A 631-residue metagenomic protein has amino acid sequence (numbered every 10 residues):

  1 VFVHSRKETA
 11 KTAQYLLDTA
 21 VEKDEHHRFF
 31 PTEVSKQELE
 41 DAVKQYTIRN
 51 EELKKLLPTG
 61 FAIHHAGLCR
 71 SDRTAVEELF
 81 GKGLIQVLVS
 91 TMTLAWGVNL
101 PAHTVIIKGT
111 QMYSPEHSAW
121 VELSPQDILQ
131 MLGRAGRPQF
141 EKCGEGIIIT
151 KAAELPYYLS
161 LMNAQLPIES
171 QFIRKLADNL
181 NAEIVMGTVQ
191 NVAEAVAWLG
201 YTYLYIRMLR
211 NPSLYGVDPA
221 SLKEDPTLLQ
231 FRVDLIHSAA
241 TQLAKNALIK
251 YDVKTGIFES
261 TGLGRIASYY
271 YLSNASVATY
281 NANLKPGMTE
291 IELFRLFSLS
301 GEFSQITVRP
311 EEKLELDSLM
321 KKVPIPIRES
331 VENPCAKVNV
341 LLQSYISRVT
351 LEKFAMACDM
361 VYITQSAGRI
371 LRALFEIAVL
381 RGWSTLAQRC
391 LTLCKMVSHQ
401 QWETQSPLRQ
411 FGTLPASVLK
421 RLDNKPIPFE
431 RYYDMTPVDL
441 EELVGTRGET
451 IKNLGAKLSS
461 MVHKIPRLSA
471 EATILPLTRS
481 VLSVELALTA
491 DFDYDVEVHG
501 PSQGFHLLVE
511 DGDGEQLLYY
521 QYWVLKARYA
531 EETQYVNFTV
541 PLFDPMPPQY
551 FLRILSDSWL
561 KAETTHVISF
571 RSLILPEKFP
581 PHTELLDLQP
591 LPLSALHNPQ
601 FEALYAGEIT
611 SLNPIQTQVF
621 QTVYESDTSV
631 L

Functional and structural regions predicted by a protein language model:
V1-V3, K7-D24, R28, L612-L631: Conserved P-loop/Walker A NTP-binding site and adjacent catalytic elements of P-loop NTPases
E8-K82, W120-Q126: Conserved C-terminal RecA-like helicase domain
G60, G83-V87, T93, A102-H103: Loop/turn-to-beta-strand initiation segments
L100, T104-L166: Conserved segment of the helicase C-terminal RecA-like domain
K142-A240, V253: C-terminal or mid-to-C-terminal helical accessory/interaction module adjacent to the motor/catalytic core
E183-I184, V192, Y201, K223-R232 (+8 more regions): C-terminal helical accessory/scaffold domains
M435, L443-Y494, V498-P548, S556-P590 (+1 more regions): Beta-rich interaction modules in large eukaryotic scaffold/regulatory proteins
L585-L631: Conserved pre-motif I regulatory segment
